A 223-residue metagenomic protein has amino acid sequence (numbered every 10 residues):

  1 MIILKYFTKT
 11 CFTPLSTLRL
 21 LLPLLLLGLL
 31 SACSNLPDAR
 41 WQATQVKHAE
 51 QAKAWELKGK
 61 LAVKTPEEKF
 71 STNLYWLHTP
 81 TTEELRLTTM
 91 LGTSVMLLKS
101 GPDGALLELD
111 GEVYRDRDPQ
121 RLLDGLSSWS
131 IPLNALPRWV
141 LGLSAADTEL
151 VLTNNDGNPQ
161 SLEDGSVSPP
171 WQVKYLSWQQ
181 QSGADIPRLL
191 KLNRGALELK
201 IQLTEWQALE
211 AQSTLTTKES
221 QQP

Functional and structural regions predicted by a protein language model:
M1-N35: Sec-dependent bacterial lipoprotein signal peptides
L27-Q51: Bacterial Sec signal peptide processing site at the extreme N-terminus
D38, E56-K58, L77, L97-K99 (+2 more regions): Beta-strand-dominated lipid-handling architectures at cellular/organellar boundaries
E50-L91, V95, Y114: Post-signal-peptide N-terminal segment of Sec-exported extracytoplasmic proteins
E67, L91-T93, G111, S166-P170 (+1 more regions): Glycine-centered tight beta-turn/hairpin loop motif at sheet-sheet or coil-to-beta transitions
E68-T72, V95-K99, P170-Q172, E198-K200: Amphipathic hydrophobic-ligand
T82-L133: An acidic-aromatic
L143-P223: Gly/Pro-enriched, hydrophobic low-complexity segments that function as extracytoplasmic propeptides/linkers
